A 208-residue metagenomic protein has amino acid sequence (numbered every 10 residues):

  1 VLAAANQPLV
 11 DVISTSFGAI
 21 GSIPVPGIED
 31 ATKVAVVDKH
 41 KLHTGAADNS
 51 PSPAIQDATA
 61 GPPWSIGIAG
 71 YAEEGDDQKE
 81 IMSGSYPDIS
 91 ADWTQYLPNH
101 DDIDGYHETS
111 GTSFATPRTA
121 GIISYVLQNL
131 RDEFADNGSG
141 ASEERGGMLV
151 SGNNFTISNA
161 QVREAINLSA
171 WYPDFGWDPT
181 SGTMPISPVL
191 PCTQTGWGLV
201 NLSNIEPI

Functional and structural regions predicted by a protein language model:
V1-P62, G75-D77, D102-R118, P191-T193: Substrate-binding/access-modulating region of protease and related hydrolase catalytic domains
L2, V10-S14, Q128-I208: C-terminal subdomain of the subtilisin-like protease fold in secreted/lumenal serine endopeptidases
Q7-I13, V37-H43, P62-G67, P87 (+3 more regions): Loop/turn elements at helix/coil->beta-strand transitions in domains of secreted/extracellular proteins
F17, A72, S169: Residues that line or immediately flank small-molecule/substrate-binding pockets and catalytic motifs
S22, L97-H100, F175: Short acidic/His/Gly/Ser-rich catalytic and metal-binding motifs that mark active-site loops of diverse hydrolases
D30-A31, A54, G84, Q161 (+1 more regions): Short Gly/charged-rich anion-binding patches and loops
A46, I68-G70, E80, S85 (+6 more regions): Extracellular protease catalytic domains of secreted zymogens
D57-D132, N204: Extracellular S/T/G-rich loop segment that most often corresponds to the catalytic His/Ser-adjacent loop
